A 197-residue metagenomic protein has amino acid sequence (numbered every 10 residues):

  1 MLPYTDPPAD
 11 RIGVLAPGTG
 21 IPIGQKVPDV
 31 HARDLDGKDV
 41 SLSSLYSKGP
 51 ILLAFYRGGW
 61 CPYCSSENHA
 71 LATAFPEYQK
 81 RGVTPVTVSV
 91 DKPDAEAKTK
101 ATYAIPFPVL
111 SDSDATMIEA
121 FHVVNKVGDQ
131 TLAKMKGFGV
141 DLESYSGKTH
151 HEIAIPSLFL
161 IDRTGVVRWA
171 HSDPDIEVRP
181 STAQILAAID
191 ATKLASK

Functional and structural regions predicted by a protein language model:
Y4-G13, T131-L142, D190, L194-K197: Short, positively charged
P8-S43: N-terminal "domain-start" segment that seeds a small globular fold
Q25-V27, S47-K48, V83, A104: Extracytoplasmic
D29, I51, S157: Conserved beta-strand and immediately adjacent loop positions that scaffold enzyme active sites
L42-L71: Short active-site neighborhood of thiol/selenol oxidoreductases, capturing the structured segment around
S66-V123: Structural microenvironment flanking redox-active thiols in thiol-disulfide oxidoreductases
D112-E177: Thiol/selenol-based redox catalytic cores and closely related redox-interacting motifs
I176-T192: A short, polar/charged loop-to-alpha-helix boundary motif
